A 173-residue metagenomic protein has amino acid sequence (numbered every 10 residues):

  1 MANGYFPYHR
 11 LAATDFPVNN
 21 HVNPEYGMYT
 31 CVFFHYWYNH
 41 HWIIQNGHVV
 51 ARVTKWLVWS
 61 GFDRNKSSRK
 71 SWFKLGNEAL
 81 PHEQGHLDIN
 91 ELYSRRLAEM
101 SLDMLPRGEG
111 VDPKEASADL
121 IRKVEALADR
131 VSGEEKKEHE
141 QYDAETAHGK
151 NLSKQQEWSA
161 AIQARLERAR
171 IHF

Functional and structural regions predicted by a protein language model:
M1-F62, S67-R69, G108-F173: Metalloprotease/metallohydrolase-associated module, dominated by Zn2+-dependent proteases
W59-A98, D103, R107: Mid-length scaffold segments of soluble, non-membrane domains
